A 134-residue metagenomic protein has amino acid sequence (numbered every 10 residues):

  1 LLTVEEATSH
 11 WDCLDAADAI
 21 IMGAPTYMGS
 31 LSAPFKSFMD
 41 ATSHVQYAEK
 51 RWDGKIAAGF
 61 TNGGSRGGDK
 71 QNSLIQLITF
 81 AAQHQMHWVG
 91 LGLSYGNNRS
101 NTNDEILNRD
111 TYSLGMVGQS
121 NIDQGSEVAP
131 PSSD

Functional and structural regions predicted by a protein language model:
L1-R51, N101, G118-D134: N-terminal beta1-alpha1-beta2 submodule of the flavodoxin-like/Rossmannoid cofactor-binding fold
A24, S30, G64, G68-D69 (+2 more regions): Gly/Ser/Thr-rich helix-start
D53-T111: Short, glycine-/small-residue-rich phosphate/pyrophosphate-handling segment
N108-S120: Active-site-proximal catalytic alpha-helix in oxidoreductases
